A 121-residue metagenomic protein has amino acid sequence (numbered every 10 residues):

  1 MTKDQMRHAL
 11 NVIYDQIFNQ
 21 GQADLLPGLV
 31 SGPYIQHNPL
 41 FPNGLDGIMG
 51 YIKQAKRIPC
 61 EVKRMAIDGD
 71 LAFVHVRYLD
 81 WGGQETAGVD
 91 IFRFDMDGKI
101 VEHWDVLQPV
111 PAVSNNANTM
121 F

Functional and structural regions predicted by a protein language model:
M1-F121: C-terminal and inter-domain tail/linker signature
